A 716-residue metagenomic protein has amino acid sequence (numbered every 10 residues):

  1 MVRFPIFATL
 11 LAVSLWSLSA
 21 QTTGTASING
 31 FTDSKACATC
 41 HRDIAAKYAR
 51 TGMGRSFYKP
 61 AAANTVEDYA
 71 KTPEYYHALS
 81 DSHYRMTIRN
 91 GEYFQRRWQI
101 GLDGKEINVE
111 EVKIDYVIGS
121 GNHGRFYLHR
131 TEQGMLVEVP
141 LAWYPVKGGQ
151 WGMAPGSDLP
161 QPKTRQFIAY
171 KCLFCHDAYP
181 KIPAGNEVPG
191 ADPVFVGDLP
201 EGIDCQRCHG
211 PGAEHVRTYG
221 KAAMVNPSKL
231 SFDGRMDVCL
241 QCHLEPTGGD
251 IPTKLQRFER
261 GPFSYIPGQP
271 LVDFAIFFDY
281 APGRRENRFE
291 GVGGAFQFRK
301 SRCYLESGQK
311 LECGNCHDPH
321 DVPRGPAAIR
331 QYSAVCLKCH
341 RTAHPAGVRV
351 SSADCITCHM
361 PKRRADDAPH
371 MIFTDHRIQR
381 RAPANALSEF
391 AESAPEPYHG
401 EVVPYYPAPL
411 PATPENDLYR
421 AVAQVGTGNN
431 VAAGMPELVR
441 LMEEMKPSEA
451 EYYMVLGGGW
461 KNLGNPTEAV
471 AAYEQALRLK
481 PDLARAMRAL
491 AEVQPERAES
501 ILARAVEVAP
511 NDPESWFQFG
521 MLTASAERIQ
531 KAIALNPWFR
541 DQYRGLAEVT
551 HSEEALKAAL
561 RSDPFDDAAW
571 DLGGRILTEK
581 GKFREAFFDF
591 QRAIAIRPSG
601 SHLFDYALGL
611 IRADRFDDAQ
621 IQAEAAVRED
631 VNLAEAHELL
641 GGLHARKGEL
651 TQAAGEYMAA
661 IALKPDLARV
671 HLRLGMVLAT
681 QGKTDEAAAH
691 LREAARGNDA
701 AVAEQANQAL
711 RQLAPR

Functional and structural regions predicted by a protein language model:
G24, I28, K35, D43-G119 (+3 more regions): Primarily the internal scaffold of c-type cytochrome electron-transfer domains, especially repeated/multiheme c-type
E444-M445, L479, V508, L535 (+5 more regions): Structural marker of alpha-solenoid helical repeat scaffolds
E449-E451, A484-R485, P513-E514, R540-D541 (+5 more regions): Helix-start (N-cap) detector for alpha-helical repeat units in TPR-like alpha-solenoids, especially tetratricopeptide
K461, P495, A524, H551 (+5 more regions): Position-specific recognition of the canonical hydrophobic site in helix A of tetratricopeptide repeat
